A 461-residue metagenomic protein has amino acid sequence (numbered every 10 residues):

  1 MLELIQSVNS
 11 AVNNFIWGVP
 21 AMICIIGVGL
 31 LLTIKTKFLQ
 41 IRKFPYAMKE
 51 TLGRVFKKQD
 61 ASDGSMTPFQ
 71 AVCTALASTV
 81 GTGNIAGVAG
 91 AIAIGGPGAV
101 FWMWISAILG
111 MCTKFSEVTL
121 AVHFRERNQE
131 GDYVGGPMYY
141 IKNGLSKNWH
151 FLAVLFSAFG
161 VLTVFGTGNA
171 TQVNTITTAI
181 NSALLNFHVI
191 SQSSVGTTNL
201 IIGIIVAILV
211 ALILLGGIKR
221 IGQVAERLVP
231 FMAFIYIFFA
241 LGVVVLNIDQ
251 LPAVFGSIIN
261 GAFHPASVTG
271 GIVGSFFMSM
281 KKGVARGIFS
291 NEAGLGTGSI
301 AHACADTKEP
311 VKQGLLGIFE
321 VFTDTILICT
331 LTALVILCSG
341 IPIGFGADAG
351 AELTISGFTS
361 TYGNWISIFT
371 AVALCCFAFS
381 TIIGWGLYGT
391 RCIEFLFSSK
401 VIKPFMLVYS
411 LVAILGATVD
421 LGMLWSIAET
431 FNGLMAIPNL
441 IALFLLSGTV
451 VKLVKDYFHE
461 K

Functional and structural regions predicted by a protein language model:
M1-T82, I92-A99, G110, I414 (+1 more regions): N-terminal alpha-helical transmembrane segments of multi-pass membrane transport and channel/translocase proteins
L4-I5, K35-Q40, G83-V88, G166-I176 (+6 more regions): Transmembrane helix-loop junctions in multi-pass membrane proteins
C24-L31, T36-M48, V173-I180, T197-I259 (+2 more regions): Membrane-interface loop-to-helix entry segments
L31-T33, S106-G131, M138, K142-N174 (+2 more regions): Helix-loop-helix module between adjacent transmembrane segments
F38-M66, G90-V100, W104, C112-K147 (+4 more regions): Flexible loop linkers connecting adjacent transmembrane helices in multi-pass alpha-helical membrane transporters
Q59-I94, L120-G144, L155-V161, V273-F322: Alpha-helical membrane segments and immediately flanking helix-loop junctions that form or couple to the substrate/ion
F115-R125, Q129, L241-S257, P265-G271 (+3 more regions): Extracellular/periplasmic helix-exit of transmembrane alpha-helices
G216-K219, Q223-E226, F231-G298, A303 (+1 more regions): Membrane-embedded translocation segments of transport machinery
